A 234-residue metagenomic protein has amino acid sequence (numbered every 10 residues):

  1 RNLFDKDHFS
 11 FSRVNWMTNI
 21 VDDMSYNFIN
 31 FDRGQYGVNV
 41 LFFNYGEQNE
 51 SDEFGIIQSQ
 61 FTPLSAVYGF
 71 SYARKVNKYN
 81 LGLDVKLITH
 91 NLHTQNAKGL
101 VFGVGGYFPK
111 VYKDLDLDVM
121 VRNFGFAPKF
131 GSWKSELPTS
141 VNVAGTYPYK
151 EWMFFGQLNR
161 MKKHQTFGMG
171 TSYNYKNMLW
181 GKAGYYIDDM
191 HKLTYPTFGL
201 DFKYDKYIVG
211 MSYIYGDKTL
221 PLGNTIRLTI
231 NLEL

Functional and structural regions predicted by a protein language model:
R1-L234: Subset of outer-membrane beta-barrel
